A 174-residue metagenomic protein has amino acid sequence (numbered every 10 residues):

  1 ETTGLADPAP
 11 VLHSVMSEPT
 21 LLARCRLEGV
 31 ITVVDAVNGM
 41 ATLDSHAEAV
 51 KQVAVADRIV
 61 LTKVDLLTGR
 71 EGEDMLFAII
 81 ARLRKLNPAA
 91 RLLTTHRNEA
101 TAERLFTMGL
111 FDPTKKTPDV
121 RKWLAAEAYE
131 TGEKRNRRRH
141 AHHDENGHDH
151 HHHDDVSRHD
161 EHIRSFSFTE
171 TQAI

Functional and structural regions predicted by a protein language model:
T2-A102: Phosphate/Mg2+-binding loops and adjacent switch elements in nucleotide/diphosphate-handling enzyme cores
K51, R58, L66-I174: C-terminal accessory "lid"/substrate-recognition subdomains
